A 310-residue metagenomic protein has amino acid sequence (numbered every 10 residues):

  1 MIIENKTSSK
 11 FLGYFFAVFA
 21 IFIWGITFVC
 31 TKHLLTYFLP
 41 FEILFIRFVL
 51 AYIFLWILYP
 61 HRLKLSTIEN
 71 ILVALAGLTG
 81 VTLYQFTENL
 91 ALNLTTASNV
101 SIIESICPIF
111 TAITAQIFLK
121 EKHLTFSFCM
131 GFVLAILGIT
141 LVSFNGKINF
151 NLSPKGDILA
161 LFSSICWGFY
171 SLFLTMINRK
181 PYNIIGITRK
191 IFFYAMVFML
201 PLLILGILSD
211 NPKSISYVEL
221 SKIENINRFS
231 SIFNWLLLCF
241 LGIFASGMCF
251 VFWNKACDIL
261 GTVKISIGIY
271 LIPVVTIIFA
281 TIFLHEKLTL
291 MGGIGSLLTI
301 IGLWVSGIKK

Functional and structural regions predicted by a protein language model:
M1-E42, L78, F150-M176, F198-I204: Glycine-/small-residue-enriched transmembrane alpha-helix faces in small-molecule transporters and effluxers
I2-K6, E42, I46-V49, N234 (+1 more regions): C-terminal-most transmembrane helix of multi-pass membrane proteins
L12-A20, L63-L90, K155-S163, S214-M248: Loop-to-transmembrane-helix transition segments
F22-G25, V29, L78-T82, F86 (+8 more regions): Hydrophobic/small/kink-forming positions within alpha-helical transmembrane segments of polytopic membrane proteins
I23, T27-F28, W56-E104, T114 (+2 more regions): Specific transmembrane alpha-helical segments of multi-pass solute transporters/efflux pumps, especially DMT/EamA
E42-I53, N89-F132, S163, L260-T281: Specific alpha-helical transmembrane segments that line the substrate/conduction pathway and gating interfaces
I46, Q85, V100-I106, F173-V197 (+2 more regions): Helix-helix packing/entry segments at the starts of transmembrane helices
L55, T114, L124-N145, E219-L220 (+3 more regions): Hydrophobic transmembrane alpha-helices of multi-pass small-molecule transport proteins
